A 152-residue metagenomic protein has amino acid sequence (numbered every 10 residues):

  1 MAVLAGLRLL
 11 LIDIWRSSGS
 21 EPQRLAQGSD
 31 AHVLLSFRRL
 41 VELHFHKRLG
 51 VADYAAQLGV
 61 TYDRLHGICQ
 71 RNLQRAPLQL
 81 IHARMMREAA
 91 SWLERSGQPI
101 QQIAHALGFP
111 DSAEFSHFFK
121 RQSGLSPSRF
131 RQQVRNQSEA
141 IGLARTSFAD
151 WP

Functional and structural regions predicted by a protein language model:
M1, I12-L58, R71-A76, A83: Short, Lys/Arg-enriched, Trp-marked, Pro/Gly-tolerant hinge/linker segments that flank
L9, D13, S36, L40 (+3 more regions): Solvent-exposed, charged/polar functional surfaces in cytosolic regulatory/catalytic domains
R16, S20, L43, K47 (+6 more regions): Conserved amphipathic alpha-helical interaction elements at protein-protein interfaces in regulatory, energy-coupling
A52, D63, P99-Q102, S112-A113 (+1 more regions): Residues within helix-turn-helix
Q57, A106-L107, Q122: Residues within the alpha-helical elements of helix-turn-helix
L65, E114-F115, F119: Short hydrophobic/aromatic patch on the recognition helix
R71-S112, Q132-P152: Terminal helix-turn-helix DNA-binding modules in bacterial transcription factors
